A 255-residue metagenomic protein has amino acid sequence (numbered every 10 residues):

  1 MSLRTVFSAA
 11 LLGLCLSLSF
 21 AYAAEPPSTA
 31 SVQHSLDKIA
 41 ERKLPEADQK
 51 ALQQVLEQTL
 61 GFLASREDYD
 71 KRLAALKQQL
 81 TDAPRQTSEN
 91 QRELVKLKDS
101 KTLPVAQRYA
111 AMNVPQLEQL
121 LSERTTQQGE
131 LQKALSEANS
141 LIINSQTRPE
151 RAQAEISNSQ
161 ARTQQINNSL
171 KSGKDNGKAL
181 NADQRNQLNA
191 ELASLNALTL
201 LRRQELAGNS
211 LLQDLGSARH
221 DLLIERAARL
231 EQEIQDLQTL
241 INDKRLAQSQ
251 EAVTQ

Functional and structural regions predicted by a protein language model:
M1-E25: Gram-negative bacterial Sec-dependent N-terminal signal peptides
L11, A21-Q255: Flexible, low-complexity extramembrane segments of multi-pass membrane transporters/channels
